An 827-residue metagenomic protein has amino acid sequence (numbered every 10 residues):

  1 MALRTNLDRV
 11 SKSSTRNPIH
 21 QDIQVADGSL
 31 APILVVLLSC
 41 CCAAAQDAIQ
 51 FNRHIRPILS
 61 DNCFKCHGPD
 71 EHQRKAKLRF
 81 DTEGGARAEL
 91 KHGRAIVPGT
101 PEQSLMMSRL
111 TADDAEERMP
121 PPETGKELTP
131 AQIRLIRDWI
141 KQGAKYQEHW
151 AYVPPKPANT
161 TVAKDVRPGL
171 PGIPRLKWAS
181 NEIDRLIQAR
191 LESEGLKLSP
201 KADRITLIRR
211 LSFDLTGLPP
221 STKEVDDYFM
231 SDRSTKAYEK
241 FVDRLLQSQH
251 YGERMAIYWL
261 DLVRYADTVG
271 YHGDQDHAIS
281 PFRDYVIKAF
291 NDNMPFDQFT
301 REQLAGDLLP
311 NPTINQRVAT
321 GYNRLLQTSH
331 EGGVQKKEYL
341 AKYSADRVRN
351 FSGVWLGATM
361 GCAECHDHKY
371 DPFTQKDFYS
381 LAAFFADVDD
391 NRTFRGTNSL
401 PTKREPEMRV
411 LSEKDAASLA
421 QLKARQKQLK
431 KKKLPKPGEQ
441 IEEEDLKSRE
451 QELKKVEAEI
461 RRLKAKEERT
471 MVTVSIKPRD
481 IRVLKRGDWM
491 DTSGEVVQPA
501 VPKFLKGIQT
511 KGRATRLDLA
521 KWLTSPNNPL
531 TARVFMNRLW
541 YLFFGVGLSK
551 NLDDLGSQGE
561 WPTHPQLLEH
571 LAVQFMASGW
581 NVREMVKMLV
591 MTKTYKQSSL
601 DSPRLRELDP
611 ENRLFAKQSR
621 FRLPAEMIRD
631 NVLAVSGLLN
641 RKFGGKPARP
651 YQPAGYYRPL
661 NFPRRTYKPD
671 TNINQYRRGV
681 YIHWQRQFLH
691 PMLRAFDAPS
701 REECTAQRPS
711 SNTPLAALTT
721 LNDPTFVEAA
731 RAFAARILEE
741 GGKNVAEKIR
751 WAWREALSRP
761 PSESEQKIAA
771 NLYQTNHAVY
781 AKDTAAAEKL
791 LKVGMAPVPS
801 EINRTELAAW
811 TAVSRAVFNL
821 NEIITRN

Functional and structural regions predicted by a protein language model:
M1-D27: N-terminal secretory signal peptides that target proteins for export/translocation
S29-C41: Bacterial N-terminal signal peptides
A44-A189, S193, I205-R210, P220-Y228 (+7 more regions): Solvent-exposed helix-loop boundary motif
E117, Y271, D292, T320-I481 (+1 more regions): Active-site histidine-acidic residue metal-binding/catalytic motifs, centered on HxH/HExxH-like signatures
G169-R210, D214-H250, A256, R264-N311 (+7 more regions): Primarily short, surface-exposed interaction patches in extracytoplasmic proteins
M255, L260-L262, A266-P281, L308-R347: Beta-propeller blade termini and top-face loops
V813: Short, surface-exposed polybasic-aromatic patches that bind anionic ligands, especially phosphate groups
